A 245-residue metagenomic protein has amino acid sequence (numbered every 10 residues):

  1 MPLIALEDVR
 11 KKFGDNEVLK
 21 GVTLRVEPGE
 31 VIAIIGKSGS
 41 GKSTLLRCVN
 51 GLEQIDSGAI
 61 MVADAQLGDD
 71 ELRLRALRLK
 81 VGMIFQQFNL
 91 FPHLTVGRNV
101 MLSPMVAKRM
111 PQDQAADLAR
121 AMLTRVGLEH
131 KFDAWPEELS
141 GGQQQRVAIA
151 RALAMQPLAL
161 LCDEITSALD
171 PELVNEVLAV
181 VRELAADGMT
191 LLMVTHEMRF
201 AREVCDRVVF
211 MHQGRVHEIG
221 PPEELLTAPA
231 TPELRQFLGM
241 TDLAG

Functional and structural regions predicted by a protein language model:
P2-P222: ABC family nucleotide-binding domain
H212-Q213, I219, E223-G245: C-terminal boundary and immediately downstream tail of ABC-type ATPase nucleotide-binding domains
